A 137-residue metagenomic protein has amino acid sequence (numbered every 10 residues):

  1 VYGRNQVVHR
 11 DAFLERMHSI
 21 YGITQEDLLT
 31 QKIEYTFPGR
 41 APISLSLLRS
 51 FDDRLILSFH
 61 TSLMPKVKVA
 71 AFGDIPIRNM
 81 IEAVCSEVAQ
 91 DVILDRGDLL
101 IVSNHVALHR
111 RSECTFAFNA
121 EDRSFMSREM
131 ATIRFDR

Functional and structural regions predicted by a protein language model:
V1-R96, V102-R137: Active-site environment of non-heme Fe oxygenases that use a 2-His-1-carboxylate facial triad
